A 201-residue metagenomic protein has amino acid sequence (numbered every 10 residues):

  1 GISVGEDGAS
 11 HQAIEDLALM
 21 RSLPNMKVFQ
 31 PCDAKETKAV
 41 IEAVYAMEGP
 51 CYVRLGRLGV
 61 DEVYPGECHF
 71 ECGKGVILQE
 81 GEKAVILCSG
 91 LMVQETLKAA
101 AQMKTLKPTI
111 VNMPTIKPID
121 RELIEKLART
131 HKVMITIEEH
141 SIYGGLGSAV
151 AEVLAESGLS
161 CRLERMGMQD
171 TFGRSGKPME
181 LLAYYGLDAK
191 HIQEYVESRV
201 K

Functional and structural regions predicted by a protein language model:
G1-V85: Conserved thiamine diphosphate
V4-G5, G56-K201: Thiamine diphosphate
